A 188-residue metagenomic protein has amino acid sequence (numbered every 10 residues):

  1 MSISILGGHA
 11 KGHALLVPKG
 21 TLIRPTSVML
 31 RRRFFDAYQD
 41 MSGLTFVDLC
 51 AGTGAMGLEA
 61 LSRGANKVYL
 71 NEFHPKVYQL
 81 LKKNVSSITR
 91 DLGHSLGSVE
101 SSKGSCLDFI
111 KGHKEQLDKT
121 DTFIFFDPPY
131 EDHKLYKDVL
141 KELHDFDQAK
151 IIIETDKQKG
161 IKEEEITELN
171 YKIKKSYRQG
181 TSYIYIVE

Functional and structural regions predicted by a protein language model:
M1-I23, I153-G180: Non-catalytic substrate-recognition/targeting regions of SAM-dependent transferases
M1-R63, P75: S-adenosyl-L-methionine
F46-A60, C106, D121-E131: Conserved proline-anchored active-site loop of SAM-dependent methyltransferases that bridges a beta-strand
K67-E72: Conserved SAM-binding motif I beta-strand of class I
F73-H74, N84, K157: Residues in the short beta-alpha loop(s) of Rossmann-like NAD(P)-binding domains
Q79-K119: S-adenosyl-L-methionine
K114-K172: S-adenosylmethionine
I186-E188: Conserved beta strand-loop-helix elements of the APE1-like EEP
